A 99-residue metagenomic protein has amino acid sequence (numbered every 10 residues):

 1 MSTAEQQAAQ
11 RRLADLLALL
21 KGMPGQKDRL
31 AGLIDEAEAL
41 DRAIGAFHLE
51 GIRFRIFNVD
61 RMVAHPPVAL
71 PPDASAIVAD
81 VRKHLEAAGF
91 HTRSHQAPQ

Functional and structural regions predicted by a protein language model:
S2-A37, E86-Q99: Amphipathic, heptad-repeat alpha-helical segments
L20-P66: Amphipathic alpha-helical interaction modules
V63-Q99: Amphipathic alpha-helical binding modules
